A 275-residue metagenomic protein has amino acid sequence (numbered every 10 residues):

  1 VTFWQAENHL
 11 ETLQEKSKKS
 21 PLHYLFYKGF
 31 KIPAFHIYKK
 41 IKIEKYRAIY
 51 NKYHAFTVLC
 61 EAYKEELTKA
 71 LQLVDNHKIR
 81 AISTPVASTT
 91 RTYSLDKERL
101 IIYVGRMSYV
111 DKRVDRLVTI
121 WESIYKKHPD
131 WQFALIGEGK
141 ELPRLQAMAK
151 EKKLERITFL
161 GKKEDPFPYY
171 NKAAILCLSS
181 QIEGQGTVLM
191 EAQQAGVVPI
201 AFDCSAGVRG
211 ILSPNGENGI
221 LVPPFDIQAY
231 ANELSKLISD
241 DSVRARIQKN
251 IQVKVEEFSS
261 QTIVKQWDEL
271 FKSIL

Functional and structural regions predicted by a protein language model:
E7, A62-Y63, A81-R91: Short beta-strand->alpha-helix junction loop in the catalytic core of nucleotide-activated group-transfer enzymes
E11-L13, E191, D203-L221: Short acidic/histidine- and often glycine-rich active-site loop of Leloir-type glycosyltransferases that engages
H36-K78: A short, active-site helix/loop in glycosyltransferases that binds the activated sugar's phosphate group
R99, S108-S123, K140-Q146: A conserved mid-protein helix/loop that constitutes part of the nucleotide-sugar donor-binding site
K162, Q181: Aromatic "clamp/platform" in nucleotide-sugar-dependent glycosyltransferases that forms part of the donor/acceptor
V198-F202: Short hydrophobic beta-strand element within catalytic cores of glycosyltransferases and related nucleotide-activated
S213-Q228, S235-D241: Conserved acidic donor-binding segment of nucleotide-sugar-dependent glycosyltransferases
A229, K236, V243-E257, K265-E269: A short, well-ordered alpha-helix in the C-terminal region of glycosyltransferases
